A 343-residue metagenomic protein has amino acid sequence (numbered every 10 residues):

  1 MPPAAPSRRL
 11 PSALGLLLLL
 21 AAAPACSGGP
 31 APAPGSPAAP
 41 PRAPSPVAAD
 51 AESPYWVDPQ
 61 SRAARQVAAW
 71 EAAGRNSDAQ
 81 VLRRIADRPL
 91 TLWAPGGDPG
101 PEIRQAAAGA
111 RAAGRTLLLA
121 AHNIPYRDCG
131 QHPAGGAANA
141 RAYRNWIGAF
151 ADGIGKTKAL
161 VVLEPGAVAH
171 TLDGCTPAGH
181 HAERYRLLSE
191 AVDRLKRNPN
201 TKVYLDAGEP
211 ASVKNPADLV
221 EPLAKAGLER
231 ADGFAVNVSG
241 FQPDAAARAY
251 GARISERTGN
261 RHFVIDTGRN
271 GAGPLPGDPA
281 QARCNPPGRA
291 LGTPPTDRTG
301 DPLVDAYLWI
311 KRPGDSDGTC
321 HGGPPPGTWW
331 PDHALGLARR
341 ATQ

Functional and structural regions predicted by a protein language model:
M1-A38: Secretory targeting and sorting signals
A25-S27, G130, T176, R283-N285 (+1 more regions): Sequence contexts marking disulfide-bonded cysteines in secreted/extracellular proteins
G35-A48: Post-signal peptide N-terminal segment of mature Sec-exported envelope proteins
D50-G153, R312-A338: N-terminal carbohydrate-binding/catalytic regions of secreted carbohydrate-active enzymes
D58, A63-I85, P210-A334: Surface-exposed substrate-engagement region within the catalytic domains of secreted or surface-exposed extracellular
T91, G114-L118, K158-V162, N200-Y204 (+3 more regions): Structural preference for beta-strand elements that scaffold enzyme active sites
G97-D98, Q105-V203, A217-P222: Substrate-binding cleft of extracellular glycoside hydrolase catalytic domains
H122, E164-G166, N200, D206-P210 (+2 more regions): An acidic- and aromatic-residue-enriched active-site/binding cleft used to recognize and process polar
